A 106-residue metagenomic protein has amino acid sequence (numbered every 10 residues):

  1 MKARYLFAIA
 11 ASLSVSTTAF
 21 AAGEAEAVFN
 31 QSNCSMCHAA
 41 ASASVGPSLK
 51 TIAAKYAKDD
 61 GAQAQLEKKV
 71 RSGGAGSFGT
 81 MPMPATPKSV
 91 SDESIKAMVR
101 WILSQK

Functional and structural regions predicted by a protein language model:
M1-I9: Bacterial N-terminal signal peptides that target proteins for export
A11-L13: Helix-termini ("caps") and immediately adjacent flexible loops/tails, especially at membrane-solvent interfaces
V15-A22: Sec/Tat signal peptide C-region and signal peptidase I cleavage site
A22-A40: Sequence/structural segment immediately N-terminal to covalent heme-attachment motifs in c-type and related
E24, S44, Q65, E93-A97 (+1 more regions): Extracytoplasmic/secreted proteins, especially bacterial periplasmic and envelope-associated proteins
N30, A54-A57, R71-A75, R100-K106: Sec-exported extracytoplasmic/periplasmic mature domains
M36, P47-A54, K69-A97: Axial heme c-ligation environment in periplasmic c-type cytochrome domains
K55-Q65: Short microdomains enriched in Cys/His and/or Lys/Arg
